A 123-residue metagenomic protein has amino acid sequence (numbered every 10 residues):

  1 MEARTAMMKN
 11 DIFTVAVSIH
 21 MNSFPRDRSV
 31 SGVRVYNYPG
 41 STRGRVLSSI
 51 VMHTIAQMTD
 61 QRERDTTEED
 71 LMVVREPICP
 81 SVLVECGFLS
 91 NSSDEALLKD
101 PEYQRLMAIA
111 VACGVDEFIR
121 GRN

Functional and structural regions predicted by a protein language model:
M1-N123: Active-site-proximal helix/loop segments of hydrolytic enzymes
